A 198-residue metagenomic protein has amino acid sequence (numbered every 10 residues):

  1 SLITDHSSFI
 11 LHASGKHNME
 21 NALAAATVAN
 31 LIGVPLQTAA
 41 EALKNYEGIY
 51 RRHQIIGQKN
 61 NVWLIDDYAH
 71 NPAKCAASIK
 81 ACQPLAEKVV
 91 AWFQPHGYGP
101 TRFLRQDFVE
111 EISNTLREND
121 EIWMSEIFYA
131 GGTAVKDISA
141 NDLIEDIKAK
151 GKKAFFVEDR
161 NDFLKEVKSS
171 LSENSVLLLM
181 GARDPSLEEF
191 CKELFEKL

Functional and structural regions predicted by a protein language model:
T4-H6, S14, A24-L198: ATP-dependent carboxylate-amine ligase
L11: Histidine-centered acyl-transfer/condensation active-site motif and its immediate structural neighborhood
H17-N18: C-terminal accessory "lid"/substrate-recognition subdomains
N21: Nucleotide/phosphate-binding loop and acidic/charged catalytic motifs in nucleotide-binding or -utilizing enzymes
